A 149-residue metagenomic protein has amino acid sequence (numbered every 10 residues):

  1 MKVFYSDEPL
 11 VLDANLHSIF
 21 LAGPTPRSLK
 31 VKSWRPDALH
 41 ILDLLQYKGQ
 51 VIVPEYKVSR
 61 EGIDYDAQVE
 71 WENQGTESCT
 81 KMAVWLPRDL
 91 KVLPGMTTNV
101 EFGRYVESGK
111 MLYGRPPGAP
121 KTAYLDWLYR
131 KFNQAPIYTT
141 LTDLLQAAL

Functional and structural regions predicted by a protein language model:
M1-L149: Conserved catalytic or regulatory cores that recognize and/or transform ribose-phosphate-containing ligands
